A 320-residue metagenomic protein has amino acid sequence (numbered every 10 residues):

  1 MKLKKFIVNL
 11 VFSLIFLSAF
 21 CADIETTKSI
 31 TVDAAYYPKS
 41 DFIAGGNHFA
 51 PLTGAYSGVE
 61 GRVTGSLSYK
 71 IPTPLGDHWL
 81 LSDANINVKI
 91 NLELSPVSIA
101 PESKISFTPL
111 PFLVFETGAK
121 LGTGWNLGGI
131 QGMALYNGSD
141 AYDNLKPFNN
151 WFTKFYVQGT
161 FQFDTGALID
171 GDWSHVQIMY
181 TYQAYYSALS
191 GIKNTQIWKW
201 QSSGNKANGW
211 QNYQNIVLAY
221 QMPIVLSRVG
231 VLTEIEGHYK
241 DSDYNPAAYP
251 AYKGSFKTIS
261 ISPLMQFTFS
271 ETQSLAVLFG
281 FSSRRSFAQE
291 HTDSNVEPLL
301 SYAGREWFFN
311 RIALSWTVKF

Functional and structural regions predicted by a protein language model:
A22-H78: Outer-membrane beta-barrel initiation region
K28-P38, H48-T53, D83-P96, P101-S103 (+4 more regions): Transmembrane beta-strand segments that form the barrel wall of outer-membrane beta-barrel proteins
A34-F42, Y69-T73, L92-P96, P109 (+7 more regions): Transmembrane beta-strands of outer-membrane beta-barrel pores
A55-R62, I90-S103, P109-F112, N208 (+6 more regions): Solvent-exposed loop/turn segments connecting transmembrane beta-strands in outer-membrane beta-barrel proteins
L75-W79, P111-F115, A167-I178, P223-V231 (+1 more regions): Repeated loop/turn-to-beta-strand initiation elements of outer-membrane beta-barrel proteins
I90-E93, G128-Y156, S187-Q196, Q201-W210 (+4 more regions): Extracellular/periplasm-exposed beta-strand and loop segments of Gram-negative cell-envelope proteins, dominated by
T153-P223: Hydrophobic, aromatic-enriched interface-forming segments
F155-Q158, A303-F320: Outer-membrane beta-barrel "beta-signal"
